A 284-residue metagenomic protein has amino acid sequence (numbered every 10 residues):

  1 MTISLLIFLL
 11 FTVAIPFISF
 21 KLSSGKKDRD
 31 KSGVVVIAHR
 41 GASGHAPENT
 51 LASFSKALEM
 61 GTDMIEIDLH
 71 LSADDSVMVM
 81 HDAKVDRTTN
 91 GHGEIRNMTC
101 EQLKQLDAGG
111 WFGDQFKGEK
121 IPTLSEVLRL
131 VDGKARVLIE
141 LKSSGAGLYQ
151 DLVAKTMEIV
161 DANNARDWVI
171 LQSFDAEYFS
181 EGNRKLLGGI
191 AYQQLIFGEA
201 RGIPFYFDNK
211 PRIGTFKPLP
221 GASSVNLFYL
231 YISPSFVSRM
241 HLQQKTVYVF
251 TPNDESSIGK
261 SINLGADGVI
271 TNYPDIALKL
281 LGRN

Functional and structural regions predicted by a protein language model:
T2-N284: Phosphate-group recognition and catalysis centered on beta-loop-alpha active-site segments
